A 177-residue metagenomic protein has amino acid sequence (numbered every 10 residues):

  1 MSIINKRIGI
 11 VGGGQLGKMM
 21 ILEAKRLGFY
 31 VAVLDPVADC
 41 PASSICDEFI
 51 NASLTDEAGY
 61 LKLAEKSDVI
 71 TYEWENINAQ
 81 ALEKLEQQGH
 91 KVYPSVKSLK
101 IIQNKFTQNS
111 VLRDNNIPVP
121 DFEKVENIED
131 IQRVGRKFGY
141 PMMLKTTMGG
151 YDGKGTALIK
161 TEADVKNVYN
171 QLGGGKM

Functional and structural regions predicted by a protein language model:
M1-Q103, T107, E129: ATP-binding N-terminal substructure of ATP-dependent carboxylate-amine bond-forming enzymes
L27, K66-S67, Q88, N115 (+2 more regions): Structured helix-beta-strand junction loops
S43-S44, N116-P118, M148-G153: Short glycine-enriched loop/turn motifs at secondary-structure junctions
E48-A52, Q88-K91, S110-R113, F138-Y140 (+1 more regions): Short, hinge-like loop/turn segments at secondary-structure boundaries
K62-L63, V111, R133-V134, V168-Q171: CheY-like receiver
Y72, V92-P94, D121-K124, L144-T146: General beta-strand structural signal in soluble alpha/beta enzymes
K100-P141, T156: Glycine-/Pro-rich loop/turn segments that contact NAD(P) or position catalytic residues in Rossmann-like domains
P118-P120, K137, P141-L144, T156-M177: Conserved ATP-binding module of the ATP-grasp superfamily
